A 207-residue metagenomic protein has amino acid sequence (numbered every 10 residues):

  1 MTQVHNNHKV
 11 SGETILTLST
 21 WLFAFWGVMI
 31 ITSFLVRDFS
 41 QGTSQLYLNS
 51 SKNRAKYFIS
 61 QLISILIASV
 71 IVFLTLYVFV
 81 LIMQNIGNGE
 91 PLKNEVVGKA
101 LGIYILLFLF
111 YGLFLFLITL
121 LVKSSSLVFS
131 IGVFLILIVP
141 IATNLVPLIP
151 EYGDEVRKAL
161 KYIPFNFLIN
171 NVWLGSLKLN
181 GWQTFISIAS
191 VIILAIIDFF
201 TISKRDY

Functional and structural regions predicted by a protein language model:
M1-F34, F58-L127, I131-V133, P140 (+1 more regions): Secretory targeting signals
I31-N49, L62, Y207: Transmembrane helix boundary and interhelical loop/hinge segments in multi-pass membrane proteins
D38, I82-E90, L121-S125, L145-G153 (+2 more regions): Membrane-interface elements of multi-pass transporters and channels
N53-R54: Short coil/turn motifs that cap or connect alpha-helices
V122-Y162: Transmembrane helix segments
Y162-F165, N170, D206-Y207: Long, contiguous C-terminal modules that act as interaction/assembly or targeting platforms
I188-Y207: Junction motif at the cytosolic side of a transmembrane helix
